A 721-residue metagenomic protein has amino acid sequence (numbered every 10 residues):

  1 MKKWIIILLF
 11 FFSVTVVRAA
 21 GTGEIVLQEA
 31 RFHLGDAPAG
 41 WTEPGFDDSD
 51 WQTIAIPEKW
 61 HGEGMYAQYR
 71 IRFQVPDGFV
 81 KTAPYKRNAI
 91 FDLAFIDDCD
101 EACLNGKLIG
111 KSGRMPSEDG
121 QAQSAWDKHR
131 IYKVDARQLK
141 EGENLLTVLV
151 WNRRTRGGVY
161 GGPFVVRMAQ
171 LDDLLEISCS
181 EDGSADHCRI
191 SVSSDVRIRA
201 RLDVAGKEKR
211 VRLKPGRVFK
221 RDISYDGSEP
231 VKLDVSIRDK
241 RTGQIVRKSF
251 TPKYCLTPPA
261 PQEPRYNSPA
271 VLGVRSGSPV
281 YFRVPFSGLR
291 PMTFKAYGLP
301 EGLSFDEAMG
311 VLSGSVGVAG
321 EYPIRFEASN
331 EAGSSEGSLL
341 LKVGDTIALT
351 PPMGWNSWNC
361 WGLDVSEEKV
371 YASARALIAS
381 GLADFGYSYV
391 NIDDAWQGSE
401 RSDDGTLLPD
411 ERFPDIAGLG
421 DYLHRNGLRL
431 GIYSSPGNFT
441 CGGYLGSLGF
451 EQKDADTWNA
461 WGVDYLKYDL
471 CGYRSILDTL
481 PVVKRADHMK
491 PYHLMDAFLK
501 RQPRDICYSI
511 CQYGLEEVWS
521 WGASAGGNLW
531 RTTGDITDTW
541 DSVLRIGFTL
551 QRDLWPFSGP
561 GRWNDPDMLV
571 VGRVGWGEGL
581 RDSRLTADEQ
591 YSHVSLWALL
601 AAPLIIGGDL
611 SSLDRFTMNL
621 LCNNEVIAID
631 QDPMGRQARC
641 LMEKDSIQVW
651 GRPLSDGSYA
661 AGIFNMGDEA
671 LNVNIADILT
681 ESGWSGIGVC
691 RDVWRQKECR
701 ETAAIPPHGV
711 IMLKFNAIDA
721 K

Functional and structural regions predicted by a protein language model:
T22-E43, W51, R114-S117, Q121-G183: An acidic-aromatic loop/edge-strand motif
W51, F73-V75, F79-L108, L146-V150 (+1 more regions): Aromatic-lined ligand-binding clefts that engage carbohydrates, nucleic acids, or primary amines
S184-D186, I198, Y591, W597-L600 (+2 more regions): Carbohydrate-binding surface patches
E208-K214, T293-S313: Low-complexity "stalk/linker" and mucin-like segments enriched in Ser/Thr/Pro/Ala/Gly
K253-G288, G333-P351: Extracellular interdomain linkers/hinges and stalk-like, low-complexity segments in secreted or single-pass
P351-G354, N359-W361, S373-P481: Aromatic-lined carbohydrate-binding/catalytic grooves of carbohydrate-active enzymes
K453, R504-D609, D630: Glycan-recognition surfaces
R700-K721: C-terminal beta-strand-rich structural cap/linker in extracellular carbohydrate-active enzymes
